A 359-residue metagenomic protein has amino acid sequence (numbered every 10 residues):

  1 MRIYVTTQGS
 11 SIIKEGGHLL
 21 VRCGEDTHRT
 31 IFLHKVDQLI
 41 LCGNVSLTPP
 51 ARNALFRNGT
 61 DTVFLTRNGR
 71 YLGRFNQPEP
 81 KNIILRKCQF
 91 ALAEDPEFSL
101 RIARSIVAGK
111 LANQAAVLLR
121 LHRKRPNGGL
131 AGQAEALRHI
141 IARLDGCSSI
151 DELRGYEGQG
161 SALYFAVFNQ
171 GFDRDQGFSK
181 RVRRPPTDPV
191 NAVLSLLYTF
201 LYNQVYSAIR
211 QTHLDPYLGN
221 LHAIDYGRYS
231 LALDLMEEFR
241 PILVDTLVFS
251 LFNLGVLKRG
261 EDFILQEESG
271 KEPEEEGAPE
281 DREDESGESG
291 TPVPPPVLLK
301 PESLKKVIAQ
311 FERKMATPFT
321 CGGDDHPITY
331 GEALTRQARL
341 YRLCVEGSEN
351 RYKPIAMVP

Functional and structural regions predicted by a protein language model:
M1-E15, R22-G24, T30, L72 (+1 more regions): Active-site helix-to-loop segments that bind/position phosphate- or nucleotide-bearing substrates and donors across
E15-H18, Q38: Secretion/export-associated helical scaffolds and adjacent low-complexity Pro/Gly/Ser/Thr-rich regions
H34-L47: Extracellular/luminal Protease-associated
L39-C42, T60-T66: Short hydrophobic alpha-helical runs that function as membrane-insertion/retention elements
S46-L47, R52-A54: Compact, well-ordered interaction domains used in eukaryotic information-processing assemblies
T48, G69-R74: Short gly/pro/ser/thr-enriched loop/turn and capping motifs at secondary-structure boundaries
